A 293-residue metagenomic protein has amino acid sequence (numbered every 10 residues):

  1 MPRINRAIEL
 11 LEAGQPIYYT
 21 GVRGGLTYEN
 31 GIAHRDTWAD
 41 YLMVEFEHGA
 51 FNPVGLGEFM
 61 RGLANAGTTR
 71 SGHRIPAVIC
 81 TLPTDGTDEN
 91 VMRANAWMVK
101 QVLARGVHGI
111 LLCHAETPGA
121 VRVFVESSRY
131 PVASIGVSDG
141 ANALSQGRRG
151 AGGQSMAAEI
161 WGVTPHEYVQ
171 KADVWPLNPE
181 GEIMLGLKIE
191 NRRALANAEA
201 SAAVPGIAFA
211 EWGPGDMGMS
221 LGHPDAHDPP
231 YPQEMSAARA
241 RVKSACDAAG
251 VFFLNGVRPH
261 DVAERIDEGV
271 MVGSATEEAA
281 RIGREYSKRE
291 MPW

Functional and structural regions predicted by a protein language model:
M1-W293: Expand to "…catalyze enediolate/carbanion chemistry for C-C bond making/breaking, isomerization, decarboxylation
